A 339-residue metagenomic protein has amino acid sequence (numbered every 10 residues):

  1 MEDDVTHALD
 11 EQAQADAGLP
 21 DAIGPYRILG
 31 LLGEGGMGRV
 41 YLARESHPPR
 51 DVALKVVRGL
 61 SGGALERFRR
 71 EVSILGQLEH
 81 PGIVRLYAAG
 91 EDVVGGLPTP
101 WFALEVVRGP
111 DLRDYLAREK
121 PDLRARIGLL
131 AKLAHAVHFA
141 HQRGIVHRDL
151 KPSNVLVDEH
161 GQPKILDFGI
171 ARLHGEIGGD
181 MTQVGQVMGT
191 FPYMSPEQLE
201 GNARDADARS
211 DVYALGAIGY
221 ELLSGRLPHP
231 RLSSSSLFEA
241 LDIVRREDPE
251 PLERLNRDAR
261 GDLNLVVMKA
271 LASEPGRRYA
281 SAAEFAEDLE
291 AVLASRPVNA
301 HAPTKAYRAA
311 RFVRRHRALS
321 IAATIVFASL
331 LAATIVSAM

Functional and structural regions predicted by a protein language model:
M1-L31, L123, A291-V292: Short N-terminal regulatory/linker segments that flank and modulate the kinase catalytic core
R39: Conserved N-lobe ATP-binding subsite of Hanks-type protein kinase domains, especially the beta3 VAIK lysine
R44, E66, V72-I74, H80-I83 (+9 more regions): C-terminal lobe helix-coil module of Hanks-type protein kinase domains
R44-D51: Conserved N-lobe loop of protein kinases adjacent to the ATP-binding glycine-rich P-loop
K55-R58: Conserved beta3-strand ATP-binding lysine motif
A89: Activation-segment/catalytic-loop signature of the eukaryotic protein kinase fold
G96-D111: Conserved short submotifs of the Hanks-type protein kinase catalytic core that shape the nucleotide-binding pocket
D111-P121: AlphaC helix of the protein kinase catalytic domain
